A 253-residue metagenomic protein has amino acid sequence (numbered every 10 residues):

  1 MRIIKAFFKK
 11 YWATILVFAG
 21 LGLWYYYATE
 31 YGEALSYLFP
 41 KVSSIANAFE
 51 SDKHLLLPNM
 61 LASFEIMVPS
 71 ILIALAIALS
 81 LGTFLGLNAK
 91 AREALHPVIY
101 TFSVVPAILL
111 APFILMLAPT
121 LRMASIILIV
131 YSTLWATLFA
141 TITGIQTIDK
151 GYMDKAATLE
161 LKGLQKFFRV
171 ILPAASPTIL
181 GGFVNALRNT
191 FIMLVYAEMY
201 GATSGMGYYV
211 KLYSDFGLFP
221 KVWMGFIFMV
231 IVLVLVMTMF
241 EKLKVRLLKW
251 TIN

Functional and structural regions predicted by a protein language model:
F8-G32: N-terminal signal-anchor transmembrane alpha helix
E30-L72: Periplasmic/extracellular loop-to-transmembrane helix junction in inner-membrane transport proteins
P58-I66, M116-T137, A175-P177, K221-F226: Loop-to-helix entry region at the N-terminal start of transmembrane alpha-helices in multi-pass membrane transporters
S80-L115, A140-Q146: Cytoplasmic-entry segments and transmembrane alpha-helices of multi-pass inner-membrane transporters
A89, G181-V184, W223-N253: C-terminal transmembrane helix and the adjacent membrane-cytosol boundary/short C-terminal tail of inner/organellar
M116, I145, I192-M229, I252-N253: Glycine-rich helix-loop "coupling/hinge" segments at transmembrane-helix boundaries in multipass transporters
I127, Y131, G163-A197, F240: Transmembrane alpha-helices
A140-I179: Short cytoplasmic-facing helical segments at TM-TM junctions of multi-pass membrane proteins
